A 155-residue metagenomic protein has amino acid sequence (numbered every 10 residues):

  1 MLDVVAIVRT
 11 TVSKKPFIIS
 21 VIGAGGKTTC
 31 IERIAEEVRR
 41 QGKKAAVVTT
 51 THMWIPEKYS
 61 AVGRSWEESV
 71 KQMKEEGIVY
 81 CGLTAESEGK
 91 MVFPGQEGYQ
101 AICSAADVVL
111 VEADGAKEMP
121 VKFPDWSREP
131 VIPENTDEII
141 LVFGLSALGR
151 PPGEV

Functional and structural regions predicted by a protein language model:
L2-Q41: Walker A (P-loop) phosphate-binding motif
R9, E36, S69-V70, E97-A101 (+1 more regions): A generic local secondary-structure boundary/capping motif
V21, A45-T49, Y80-L83, V109-G115 (+2 more regions): General beta-strand structural signal in soluble alpha/beta enzymes
A35-G89: N-terminal phosphate/diphosphate-binding loop that engages ATP/GTP or pyrophosphate donors across diverse enzyme folds
E75-V79, S104-V109, E138: Loop/turn-to-beta-strand initiation segments
L83-F123: Phosphate-binding/switch loop-helix module in NTP-utilizing enzymes
D125-L148: Inter-motif core of Ras-like GTPase G domains
A147-V155: A glycine- and Lys/Arg-enriched "phosphate-lid" helix/loop adjacent to the NTP-binding pocket of small-molecule kinases
